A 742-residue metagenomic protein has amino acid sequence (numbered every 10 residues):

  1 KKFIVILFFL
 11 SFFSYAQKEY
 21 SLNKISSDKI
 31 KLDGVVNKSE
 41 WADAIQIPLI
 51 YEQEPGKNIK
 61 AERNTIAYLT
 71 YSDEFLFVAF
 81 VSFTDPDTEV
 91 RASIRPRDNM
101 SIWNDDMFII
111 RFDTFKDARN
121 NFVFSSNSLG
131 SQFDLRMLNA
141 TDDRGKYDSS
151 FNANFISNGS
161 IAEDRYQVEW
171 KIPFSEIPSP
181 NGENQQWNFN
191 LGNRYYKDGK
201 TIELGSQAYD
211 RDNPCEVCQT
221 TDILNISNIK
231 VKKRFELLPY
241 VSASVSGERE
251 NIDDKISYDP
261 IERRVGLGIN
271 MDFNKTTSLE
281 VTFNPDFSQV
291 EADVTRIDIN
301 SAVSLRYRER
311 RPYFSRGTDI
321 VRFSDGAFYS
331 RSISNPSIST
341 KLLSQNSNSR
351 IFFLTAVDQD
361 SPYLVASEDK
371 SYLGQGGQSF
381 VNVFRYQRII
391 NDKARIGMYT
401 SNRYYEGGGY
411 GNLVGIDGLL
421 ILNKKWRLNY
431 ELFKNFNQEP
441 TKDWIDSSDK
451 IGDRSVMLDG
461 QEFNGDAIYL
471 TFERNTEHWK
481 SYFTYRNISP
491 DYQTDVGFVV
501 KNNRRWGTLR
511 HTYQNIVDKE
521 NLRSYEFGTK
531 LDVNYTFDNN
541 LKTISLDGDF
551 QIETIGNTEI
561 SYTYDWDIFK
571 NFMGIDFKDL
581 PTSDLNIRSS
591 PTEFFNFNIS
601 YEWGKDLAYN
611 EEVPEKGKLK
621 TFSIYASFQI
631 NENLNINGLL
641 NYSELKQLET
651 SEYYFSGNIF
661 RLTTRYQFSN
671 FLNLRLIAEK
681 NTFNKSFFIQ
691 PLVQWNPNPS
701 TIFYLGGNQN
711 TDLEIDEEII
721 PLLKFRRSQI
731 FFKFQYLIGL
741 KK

Functional and structural regions predicted by a protein language model:
K2-F12: Sec-dependent N-terminal signal peptides
A16-Q387, G397, G408: Structural preference for beta-rich elements and adjacent junctions enriched in aromatics
N23, T70, R111, S125-N127 (+16 more regions): Residues in well-ordered beta-strands of folded domains
S27, D73, D105, N274-T276 (+8 more regions): A generic structural motif
E40-A42, D85-E89, Q132, D143 (+11 more regions): A short local loop/turn or secondary-structure capping micro-motif enriched for an aromatic residue
I110, D148, N154-F155, S242-A243 (+20 more regions): Short leucine-rich amphipathic alpha-helices used at interfaces
W170, N188, Y258-D259, S278 (+2 more regions): Catalytic-domain carbohydrate-binding cleft regions of carbohydrate-active enzymes
N335-S337, L343, G411, L419-L422 (+1 more regions): Exposed, low-structure sequence patches enriched in small/polar residues
